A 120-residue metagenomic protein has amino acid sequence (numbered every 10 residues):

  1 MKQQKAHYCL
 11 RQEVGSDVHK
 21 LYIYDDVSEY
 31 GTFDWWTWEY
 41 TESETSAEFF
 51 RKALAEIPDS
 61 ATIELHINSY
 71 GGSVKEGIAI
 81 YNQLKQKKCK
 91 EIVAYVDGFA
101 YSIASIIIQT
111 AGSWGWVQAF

Functional and structural regions predicted by a protein language model:
M1-F120: Terminal-region recognition feature
